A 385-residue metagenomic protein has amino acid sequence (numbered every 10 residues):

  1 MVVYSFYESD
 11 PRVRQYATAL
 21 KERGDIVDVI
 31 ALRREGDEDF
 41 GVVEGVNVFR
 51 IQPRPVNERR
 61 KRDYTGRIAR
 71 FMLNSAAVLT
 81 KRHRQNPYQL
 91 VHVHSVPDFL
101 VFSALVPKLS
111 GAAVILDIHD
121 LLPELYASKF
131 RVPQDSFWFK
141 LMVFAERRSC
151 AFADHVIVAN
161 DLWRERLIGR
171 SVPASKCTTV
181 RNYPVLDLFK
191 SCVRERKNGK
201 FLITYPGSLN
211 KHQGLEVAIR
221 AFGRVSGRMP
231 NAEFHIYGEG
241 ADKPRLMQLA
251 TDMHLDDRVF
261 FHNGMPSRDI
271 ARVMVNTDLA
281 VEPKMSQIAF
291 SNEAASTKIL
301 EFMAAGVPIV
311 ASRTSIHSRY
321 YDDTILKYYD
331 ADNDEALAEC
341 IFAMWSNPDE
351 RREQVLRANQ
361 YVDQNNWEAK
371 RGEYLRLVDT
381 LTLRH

Functional and structural regions predicted by a protein language model:
M1-N47, V225: N-terminal subdomain of nucleotide-sugar transferases
R33, L162, Y183: Carbohydrate-associated surface elements
A76-T80, F99, V106-S110, L116 (+2 more regions): Membrane-proximal helix-turn-helix segments that form the acceptor-binding/catalytic region of lipid-linked
I168, A174-S175, T179, Y183-G199 (+1 more regions): Acidic anion/phosphate-binding donor-loop and adjacent secondary structure in glycosyltransferase catalytic cores
R196-F222, H235: Conserved donor-binding/catalytic core segment of Leloir-type glycosyltransferases
Q213, R268-V273, E282-M303, V310-Y320: Nucleotide-sugar-dependent
P244-R272, L279: Nucleotide-activated donor-binding/catalytic signature segment of Leloir-type glycosyltransferases, i.e., the conserved
D323-D334, A343-P348: Conserved acidic donor-binding segment of nucleotide-sugar-dependent glycosyltransferases
